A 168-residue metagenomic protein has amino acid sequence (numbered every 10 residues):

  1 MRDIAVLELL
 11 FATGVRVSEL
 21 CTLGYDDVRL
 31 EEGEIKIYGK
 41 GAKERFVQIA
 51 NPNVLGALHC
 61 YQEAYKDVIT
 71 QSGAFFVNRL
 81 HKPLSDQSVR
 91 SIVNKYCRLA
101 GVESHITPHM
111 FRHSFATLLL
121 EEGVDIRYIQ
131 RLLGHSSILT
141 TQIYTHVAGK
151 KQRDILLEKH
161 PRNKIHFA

Functional and structural regions predicted by a protein language model:
M1-A168: Conserved catalytic core of the tyrosine transesterase superfamily
